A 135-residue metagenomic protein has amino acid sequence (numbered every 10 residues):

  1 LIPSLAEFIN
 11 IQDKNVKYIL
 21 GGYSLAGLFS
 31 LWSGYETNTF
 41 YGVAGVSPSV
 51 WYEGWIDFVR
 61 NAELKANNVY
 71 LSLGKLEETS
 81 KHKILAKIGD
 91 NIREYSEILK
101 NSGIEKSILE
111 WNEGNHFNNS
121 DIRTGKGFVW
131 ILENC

Functional and structural regions predicted by a protein language model:
I2-C135: Non-catalytic cap/lid and distal C-terminal segments of serine-dependent acyl enzymes
